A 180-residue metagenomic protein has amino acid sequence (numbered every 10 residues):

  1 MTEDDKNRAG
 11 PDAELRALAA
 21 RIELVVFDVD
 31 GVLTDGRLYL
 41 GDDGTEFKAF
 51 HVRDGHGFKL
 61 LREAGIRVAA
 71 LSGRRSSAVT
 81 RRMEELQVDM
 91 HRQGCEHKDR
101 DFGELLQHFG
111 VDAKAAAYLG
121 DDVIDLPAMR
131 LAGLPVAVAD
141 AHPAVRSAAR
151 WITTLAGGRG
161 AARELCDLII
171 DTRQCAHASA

Functional and structural regions predicted by a protein language model:
M1-F27, C175-A180: Non-catalytic pre-domain segments flanking phosphatase-related domains
R8, G44-H51, E85-L86, M90-R92 (+1 more regions): Mg2+-dependent phosphoryl-transfer enzymes with acidic/Ser/Thr/Gly-rich catalytic loops
R16, E23, R37-L60: Basic, amphipathic juxtamembrane/active-site segments that coordinate anionic phosphate or diphosphate groups
R21-R37, M129, A162: Asp-based phosphoryl-transfer active-site loop
V29, G73-R74, C95, A139-H142: Short secondary-structure boundary segments
T34-G41, T80-L86: Short, basic/glycine-rich phosphate-binding loops at helix/coil junctions that contact nucleotide phosphates
F58-R82: Substrate-recognition element of Asp-dependent hydrolases with the DxDx(T/V) motif
S77-T80, C95-D101: Feature captures the catalytic cores and cofactor-binding loops of soluble hydro-lyases/lyases that act on carboxylate
